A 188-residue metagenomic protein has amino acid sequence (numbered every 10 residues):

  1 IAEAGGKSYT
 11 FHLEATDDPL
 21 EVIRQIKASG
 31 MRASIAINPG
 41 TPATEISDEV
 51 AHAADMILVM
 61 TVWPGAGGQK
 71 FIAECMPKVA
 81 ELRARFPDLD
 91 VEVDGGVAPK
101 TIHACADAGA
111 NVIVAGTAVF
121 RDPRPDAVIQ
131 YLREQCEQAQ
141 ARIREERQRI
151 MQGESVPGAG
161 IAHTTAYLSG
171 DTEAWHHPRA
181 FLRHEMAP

Functional and structural regions predicted by a protein language model:
I1, I57, D94, C105 (+1 more regions): Conserved, mostly hydrophobic/aromatic
A4, H52, A108, H163: Structured loop/turn residues at beta-strand edges in well-structured enzyme cores
G6-E81, R85, D90: Conserved anion-binding
E14-A15, T61-G67, G109-V128: Glycine-rich phosphate-binding active-site loops on the catalytic face of alpha/beta enzymes
T41-A51, V97-V112: Catalytic cores of alpha/beta
R121-R144: C-terminal helical cap(s) of enzyme catalytic domains, especially alpha/beta-barrels
E137-E154, G158: Extended, intrinsically disordered, low-complexity segments
H163-A187: Acyl-donor (CoA/ACP) binding surface of acyl/acetyltransferases
